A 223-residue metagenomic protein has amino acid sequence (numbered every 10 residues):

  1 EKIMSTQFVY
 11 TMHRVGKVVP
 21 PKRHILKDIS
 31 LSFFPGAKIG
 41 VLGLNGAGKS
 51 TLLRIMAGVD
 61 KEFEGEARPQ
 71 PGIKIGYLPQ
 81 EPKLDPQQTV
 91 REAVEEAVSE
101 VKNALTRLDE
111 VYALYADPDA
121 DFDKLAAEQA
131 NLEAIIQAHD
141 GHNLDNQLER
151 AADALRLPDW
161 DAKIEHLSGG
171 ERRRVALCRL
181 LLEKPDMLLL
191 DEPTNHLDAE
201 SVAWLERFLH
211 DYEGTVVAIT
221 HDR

Functional and structural regions predicted by a protein language model:
E1-R223: ABC ATP-binding cassette signature C-motif
